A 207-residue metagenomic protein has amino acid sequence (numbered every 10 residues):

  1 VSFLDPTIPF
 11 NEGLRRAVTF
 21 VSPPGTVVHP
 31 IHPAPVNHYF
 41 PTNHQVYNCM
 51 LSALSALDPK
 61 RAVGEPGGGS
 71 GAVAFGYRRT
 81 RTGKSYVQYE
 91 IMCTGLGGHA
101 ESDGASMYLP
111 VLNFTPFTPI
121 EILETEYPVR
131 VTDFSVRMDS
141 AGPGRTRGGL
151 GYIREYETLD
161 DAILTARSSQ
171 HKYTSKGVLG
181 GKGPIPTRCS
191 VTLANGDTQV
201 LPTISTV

Functional and structural regions predicted by a protein language model:
V1-V207: Glycine/proline-enriched, intrinsically flexible loops and inter-domain linkers
